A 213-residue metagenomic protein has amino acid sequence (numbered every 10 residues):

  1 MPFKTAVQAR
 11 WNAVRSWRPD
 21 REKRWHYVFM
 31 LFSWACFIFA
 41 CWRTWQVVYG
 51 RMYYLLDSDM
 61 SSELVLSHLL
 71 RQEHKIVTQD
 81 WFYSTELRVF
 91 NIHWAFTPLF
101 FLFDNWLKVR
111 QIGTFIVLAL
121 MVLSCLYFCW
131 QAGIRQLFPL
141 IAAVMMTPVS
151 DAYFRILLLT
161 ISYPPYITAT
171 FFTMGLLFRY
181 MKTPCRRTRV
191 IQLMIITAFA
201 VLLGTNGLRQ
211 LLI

Functional and structural regions predicted by a protein language model:
M1-T44: Start-transfer (signal-anchor) and selected internal transmembrane alpha helices of multi-pass inner/ER membrane
R21, L102-G113, R135-P139, T188: Membrane-interface starts of transmembrane alpha-helices
W34-I38, I112-L137, F172: Transmembrane-helix motifs of polytopic, lipid-linked glycan transferases
Y49-S58, R71-T97, L107-K108: Membrane-proximal lumenal/periplasmic loop motifs of glycosylation machinery
L56, T85, V89, R135-M181 (+1 more regions): Membrane-interface micro-motifs in multi-pass membrane enzymes
W94-L99, V122, I195-A200: Hydrophobic, membrane-inserted alpha-helices
F115, A119, Y163-G175, I196 (+1 more regions): Alpha-helical transmembrane segments of multi-pass membrane proteins
V190-L208: Membrane-interface alpha helices of multi-pass inner-membrane proteins
